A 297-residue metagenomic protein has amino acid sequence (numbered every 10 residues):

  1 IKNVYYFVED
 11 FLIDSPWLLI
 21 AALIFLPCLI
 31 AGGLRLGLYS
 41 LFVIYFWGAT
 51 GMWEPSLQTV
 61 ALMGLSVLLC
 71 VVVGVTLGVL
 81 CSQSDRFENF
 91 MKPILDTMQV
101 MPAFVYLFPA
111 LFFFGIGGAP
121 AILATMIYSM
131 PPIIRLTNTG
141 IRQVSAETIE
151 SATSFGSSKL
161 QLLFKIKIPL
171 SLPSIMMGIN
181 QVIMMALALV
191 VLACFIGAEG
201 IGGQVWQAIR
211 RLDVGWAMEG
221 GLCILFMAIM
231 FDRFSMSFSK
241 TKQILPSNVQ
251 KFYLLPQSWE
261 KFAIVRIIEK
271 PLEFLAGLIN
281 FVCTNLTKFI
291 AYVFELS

Functional and structural regions predicted by a protein language model:
I1-W17, E295-S297: Interfacial loop/helix-cap signal at membrane boundaries in integral membrane proteins
L26-I30, V43-E54, S66-L95: Transmembrane-helix boundary motif in ABC transporter permease subunits
P55, T59, V79, N89-P93 (+6 more regions): Membrane-spanning helices that line or support transport/gating and their immediate boundary helices in channels
L62-L65, C70-V73, V79-S82, L95-S129: Generic hydrophobic transmembrane alpha-helix motif, especially the helices
F112, I141, M185-M227, Q243: Glycine-rich helix-loop "coupling/hinge" segments at transmembrane-helix boundaries in multipass transporters
L123, I127, K159-L192, G215 (+2 more regions): Transmembrane alpha-helices
I133-M177: Short cytoplasmic-facing helical segments at TM-TM junctions of multi-pass membrane proteins
M177, M218-V293: C-terminal transmembrane helix and the adjacent membrane-cytosol boundary/short C-terminal tail of inner/organellar
